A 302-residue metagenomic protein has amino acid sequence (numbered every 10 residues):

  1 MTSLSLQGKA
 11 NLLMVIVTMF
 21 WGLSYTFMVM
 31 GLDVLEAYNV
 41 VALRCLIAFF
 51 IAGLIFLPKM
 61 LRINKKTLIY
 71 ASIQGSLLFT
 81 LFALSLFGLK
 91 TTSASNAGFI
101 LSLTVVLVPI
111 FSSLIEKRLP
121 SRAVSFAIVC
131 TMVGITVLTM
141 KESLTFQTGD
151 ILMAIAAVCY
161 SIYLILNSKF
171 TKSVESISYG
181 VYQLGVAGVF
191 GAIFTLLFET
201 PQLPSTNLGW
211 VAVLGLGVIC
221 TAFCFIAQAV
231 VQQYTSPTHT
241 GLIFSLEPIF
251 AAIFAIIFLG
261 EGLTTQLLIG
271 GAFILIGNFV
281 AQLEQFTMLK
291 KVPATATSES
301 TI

Functional and structural regions predicted by a protein language model:
M1-N39, S76, L84, L144-K169 (+2 more regions): Glycine-/small-residue-enriched transmembrane alpha-helix faces in small-molecule transporters and effluxers
S3-L4, R44-L46, G209-V211, S245-I302: C-terminal-most transmembrane helix of multi-pass membrane proteins
G8-L13, N39-L54, I73, A123-C130 (+4 more regions): Hydrophobic alpha-helical transmembrane segments of multi-pass integral membrane proteins, especially transporters
F20, S24-Y25, G53-L101, V137 (+1 more regions): Specific transmembrane alpha-helical segments of multi-pass solute transporters/efflux pumps, especially DMT/EamA
G22, T26, G75, F79 (+7 more regions): Hydrophobic/small/kink-forming positions within alpha-helical transmembrane segments of polytopic membrane proteins
V41-L43, A97-L103, L166-G188, T221-I257: Helix-helix packing/entry segments at the starts of transmembrane helices
I51-L61, S85, T104-F126, I249-I269: C-terminal transmembrane-helix exit sites in multi-pass transporters
A52, S72, L103, P120-M140 (+3 more regions): Hydrophobic transmembrane alpha-helices of multi-pass small-molecule transport proteins
